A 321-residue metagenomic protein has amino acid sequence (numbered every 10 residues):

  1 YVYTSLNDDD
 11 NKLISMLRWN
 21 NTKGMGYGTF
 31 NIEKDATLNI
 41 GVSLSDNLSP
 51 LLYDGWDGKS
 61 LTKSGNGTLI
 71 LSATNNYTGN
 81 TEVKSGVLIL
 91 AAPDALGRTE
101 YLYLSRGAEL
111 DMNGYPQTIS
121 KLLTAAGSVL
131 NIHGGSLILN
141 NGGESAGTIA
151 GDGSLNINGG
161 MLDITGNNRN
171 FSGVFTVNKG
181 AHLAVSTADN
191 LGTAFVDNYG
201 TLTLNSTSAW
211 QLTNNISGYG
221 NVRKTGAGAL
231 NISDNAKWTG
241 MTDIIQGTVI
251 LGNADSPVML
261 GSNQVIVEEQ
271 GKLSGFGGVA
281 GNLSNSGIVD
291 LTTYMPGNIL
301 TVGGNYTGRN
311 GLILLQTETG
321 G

Functional and structural regions predicted by a protein language model:
D10-Y101, I132-N190, D197-V265: Extracellular repeat-rich scaffold modules on cell surfaces
N31, A108-G114, T203-N205, S274-F276 (+1 more regions): Short aromatic-glycine motifs in intrinsically disordered, low-complexity regions
K34, G134-L137, V222-R223, T239 (+1 more regions): Extracellular beta-strand/loop-rich repeat segments of large surface/secreted proteins
T62, A125-G127, A150, N285 (+1 more regions): Extracellular beta-strand-rich solenoid/capping regions of secreted or surface-exposed proteins that bind or remodel
R106, Y115-P116, A126, D197 (+3 more regions): Acidic, glycine-rich low-complexity segments
